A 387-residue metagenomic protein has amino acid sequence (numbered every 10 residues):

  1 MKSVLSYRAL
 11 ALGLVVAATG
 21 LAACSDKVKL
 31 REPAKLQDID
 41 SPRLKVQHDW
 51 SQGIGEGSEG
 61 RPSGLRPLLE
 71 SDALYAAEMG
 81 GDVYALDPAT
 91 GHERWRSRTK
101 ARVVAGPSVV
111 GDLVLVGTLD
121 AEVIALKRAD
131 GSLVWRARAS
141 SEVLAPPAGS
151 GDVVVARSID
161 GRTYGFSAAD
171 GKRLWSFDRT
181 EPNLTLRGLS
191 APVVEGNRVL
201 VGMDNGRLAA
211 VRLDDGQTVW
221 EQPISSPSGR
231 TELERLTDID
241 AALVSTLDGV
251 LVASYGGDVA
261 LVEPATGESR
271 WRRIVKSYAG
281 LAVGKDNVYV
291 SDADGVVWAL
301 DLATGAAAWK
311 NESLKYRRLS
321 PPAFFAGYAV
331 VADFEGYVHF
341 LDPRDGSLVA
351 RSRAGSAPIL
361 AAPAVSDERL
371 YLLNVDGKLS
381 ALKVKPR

Functional and structural regions predicted by a protein language model:
M1-A11: Bacterial N-terminal signal peptides that target proteins for export
G20-A23: C-terminal motif of bacterial Sec signal peptides marking the signal peptidase cleavage site
V28, P33-A34, D40-L68, W95-V110 (+6 more regions): Extracytoplasmic beta-rich repeat domains
E78, T118, S158, M203-D204 (+4 more regions): Structural signature of WD-repeat beta-propellers
D87-T90, K127-D130, S167-G171, L213-G216 (+4 more regions): Short loop/turn segments that connect beta-strands within beta-propeller blades
A354-R387: Blade-level signature of beta-propeller repeat domains, shared across WD40, Kelch, NHL, RCC1 and BNR/Asp-box propellers
